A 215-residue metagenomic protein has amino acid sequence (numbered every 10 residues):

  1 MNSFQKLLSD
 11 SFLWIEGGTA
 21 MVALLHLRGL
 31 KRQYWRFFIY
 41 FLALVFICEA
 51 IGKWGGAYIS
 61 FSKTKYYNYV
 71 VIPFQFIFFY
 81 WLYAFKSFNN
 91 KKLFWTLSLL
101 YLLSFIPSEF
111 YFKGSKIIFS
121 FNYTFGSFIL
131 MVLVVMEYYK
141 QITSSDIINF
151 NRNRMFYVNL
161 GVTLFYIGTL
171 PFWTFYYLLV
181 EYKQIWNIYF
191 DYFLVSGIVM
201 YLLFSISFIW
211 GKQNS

Functional and structural regions predicted by a protein language model:
N2-S215: Terminal, non-globular segments
